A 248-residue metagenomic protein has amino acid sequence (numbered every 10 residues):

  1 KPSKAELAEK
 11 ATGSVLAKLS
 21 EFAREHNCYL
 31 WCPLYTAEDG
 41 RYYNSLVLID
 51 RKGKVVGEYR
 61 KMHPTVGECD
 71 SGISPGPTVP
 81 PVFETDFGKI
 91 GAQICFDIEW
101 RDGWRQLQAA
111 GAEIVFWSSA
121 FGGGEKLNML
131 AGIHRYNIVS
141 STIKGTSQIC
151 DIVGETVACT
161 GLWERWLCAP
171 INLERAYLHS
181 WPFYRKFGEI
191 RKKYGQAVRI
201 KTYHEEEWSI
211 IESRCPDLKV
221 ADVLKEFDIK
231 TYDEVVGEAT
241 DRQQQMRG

Functional and structural regions predicted by a protein language model:
K1, L30-L34: Short beta-strand segments at enzyme active-site cores
K1-A8: Short, conserved active-site loops that position catalytic residues or coordinate cofactors/metal ions across diverse
A8-W31, I98-A197: CN hydrolase (nitrilase-like) catalytic-core segments centered on the catalytic cysteine and neighboring Lys/Glu
S14-S20, R51-C69, A112, W117-G132 (+1 more regions): Repeat-unit-sized solenoid/scaffold elements
N27, Y35-E38: Glycine-rich, aromatic-flanked loop segments that form ligand/cofactor-binding clefts across common enzyme folds
A37-A110, E125-M129, I133: Active-site catalytic loop in hydrolytic enzyme cores
D39-K52, P80-I90, G145-I152, A169-H179 (+1 more regions): A short, terminal or domain-edge coil/loop segment
A176-G248: A short C-terminal boundary segment appended to hydrolase-like catalytic domains
